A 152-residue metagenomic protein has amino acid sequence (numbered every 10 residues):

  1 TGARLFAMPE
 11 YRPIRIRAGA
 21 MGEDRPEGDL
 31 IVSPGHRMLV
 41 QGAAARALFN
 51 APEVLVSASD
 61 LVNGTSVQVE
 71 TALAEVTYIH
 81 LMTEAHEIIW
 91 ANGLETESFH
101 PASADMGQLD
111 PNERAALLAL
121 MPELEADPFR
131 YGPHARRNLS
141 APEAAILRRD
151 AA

Functional and structural regions predicted by a protein language model:
T1-L109: Long beta-strand-rich cores associated with HINT superfamily self-processing modules
V76-A91, E95-A152: Sequence-level preference for short, compositionally simple segments enriched in small aliphatic or small polar residues
